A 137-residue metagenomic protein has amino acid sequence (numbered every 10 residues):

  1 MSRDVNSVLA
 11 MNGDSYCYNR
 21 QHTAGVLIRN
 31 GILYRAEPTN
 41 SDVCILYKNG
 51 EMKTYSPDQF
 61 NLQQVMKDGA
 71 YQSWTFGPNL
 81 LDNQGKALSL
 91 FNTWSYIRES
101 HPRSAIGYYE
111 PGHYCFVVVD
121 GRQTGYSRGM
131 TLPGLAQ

Functional and structural regions predicted by a protein language model:
M1-Q137: Gly/Ser/Thr/Pro-rich low-complexity, intrinsically disordered segments
